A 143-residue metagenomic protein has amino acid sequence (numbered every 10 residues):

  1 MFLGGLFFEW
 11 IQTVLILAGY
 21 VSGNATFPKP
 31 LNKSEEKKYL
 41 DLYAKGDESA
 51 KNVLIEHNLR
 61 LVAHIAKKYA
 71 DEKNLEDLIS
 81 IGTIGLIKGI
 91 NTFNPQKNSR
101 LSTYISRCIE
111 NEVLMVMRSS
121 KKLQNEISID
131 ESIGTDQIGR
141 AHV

Functional and structural regions predicted by a protein language model:
F2-K122: Alpha-helical promoter-recognition and RNA polymerase-docking modules of transcription initiation factors, dominated by
I133-Q137: Long, serine/threonine/proline-rich intrinsically disordered regions in eukaryotic cortical polarity
A141-V143: Conserved small/polar residues in nucleotide/adenosyl-binding loops
